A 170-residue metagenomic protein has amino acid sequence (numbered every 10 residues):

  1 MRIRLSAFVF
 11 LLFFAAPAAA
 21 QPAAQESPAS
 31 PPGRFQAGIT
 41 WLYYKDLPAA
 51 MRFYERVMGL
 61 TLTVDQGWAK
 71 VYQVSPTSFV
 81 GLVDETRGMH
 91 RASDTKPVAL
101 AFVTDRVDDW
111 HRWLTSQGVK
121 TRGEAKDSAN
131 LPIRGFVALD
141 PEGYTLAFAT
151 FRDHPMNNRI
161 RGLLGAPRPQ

Functional and structural regions predicted by a protein language model:
R2, V9, A18-P32, T115-Q170: Vicinal oxygen chelate
E26, T61-T95, A138, T145-F151: Conserved short beta-strand elements that form part of the metal-binding/catalytic scaffold of enzyme active sites
Q36-K45, K70-V74, H90-T115, R134-L139 (+1 more regions): Vicinal oxygen chelate
D46-T61: Amphipathic alpha-helical segments
L47, T86-G88, S128: Solvent-exposed loop/turn segments at secondary-structure junctions within structured extracellular/periplasmic domains
E55-V57, W113-Q117: Short amphipathic alpha-helices in soluble, non-transmembrane regions that often serve as interface/regulatory elements
G59-D65, K120-E124: Short secondary-structure junctions
